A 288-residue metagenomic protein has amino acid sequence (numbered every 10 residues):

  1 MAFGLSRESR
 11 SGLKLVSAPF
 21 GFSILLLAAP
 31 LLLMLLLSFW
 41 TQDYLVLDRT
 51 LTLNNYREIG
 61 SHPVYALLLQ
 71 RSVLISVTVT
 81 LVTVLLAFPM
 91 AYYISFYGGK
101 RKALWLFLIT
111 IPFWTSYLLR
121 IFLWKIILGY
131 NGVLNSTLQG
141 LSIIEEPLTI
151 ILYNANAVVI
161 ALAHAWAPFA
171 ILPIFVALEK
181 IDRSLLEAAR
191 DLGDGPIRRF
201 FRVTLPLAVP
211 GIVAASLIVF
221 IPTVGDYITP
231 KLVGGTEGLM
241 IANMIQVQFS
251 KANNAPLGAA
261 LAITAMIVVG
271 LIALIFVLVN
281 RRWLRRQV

Functional and structural regions predicted by a protein language model:
M1-M34, A103, F107, M266: N-terminal signal-anchor/first transmembrane alpha helix
A2-E8, T78-T110, I126, S184-L186 (+1 more regions): Transmembrane-helix boundary motif in ABC transporter permease subunits
F3, R7, F175-R190, A259-V288: C-terminal transmembrane helix and the adjacent membrane-cytosol boundary/short C-terminal tail of inner/organellar
F3-L5, L53, I121-A163, I197 (+1 more regions): Membrane-interfacial helix termini and adjacent extracytoplasmic/periplasmic loops of multi-pass transporters
L5-S11, D43, Y56-V64, Y227-V277: Interhelical loop and adjacent transmembrane-helix boundary motif in polytopic membrane transport permeases
S17, G21-A29, L81, F107 (+4 more regions): Transmembrane alpha-helices
A28-P63, I127, N131-G132, T137 (+2 more regions): Short membrane-interfacial helix/loop motifs at transmembrane-helix boundaries
P30-L37, Q42, I121, W166 (+2 more regions): Non-cytoplasmic
